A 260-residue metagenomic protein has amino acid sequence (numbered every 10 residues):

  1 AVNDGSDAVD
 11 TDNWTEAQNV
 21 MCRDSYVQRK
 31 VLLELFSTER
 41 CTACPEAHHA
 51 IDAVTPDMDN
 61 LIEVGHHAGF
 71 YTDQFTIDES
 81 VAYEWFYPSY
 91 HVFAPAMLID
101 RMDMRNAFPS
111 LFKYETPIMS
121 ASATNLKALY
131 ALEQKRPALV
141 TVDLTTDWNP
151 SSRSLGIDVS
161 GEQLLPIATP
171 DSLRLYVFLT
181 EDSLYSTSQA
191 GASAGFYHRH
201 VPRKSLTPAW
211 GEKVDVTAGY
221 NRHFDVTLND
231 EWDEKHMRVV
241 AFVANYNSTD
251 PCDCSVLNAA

Functional and structural regions predicted by a protein language model:
A1-D24: Extended acidic/polar, glycine-enriched regions that form or flank non-catalytic beta-rich accessory modules
G5, W14-E16, I62-A260: Short, conserved sequence motifs used for protein processing/export or organelle targeting and for catalysis
M21, R40-A43, P251-D253: The N-terminal extracellular segments of secreted preproproteins, especially immediately downstream of signal
M21-Q28, E181-L184: Extracellular interdomain linker/stem segments of modular secreted and single-pass surface proteins
S25-A68: Local sequence-structure signature of Cys/Sec-based thiol-disulfide redox active-site neighborhoods
